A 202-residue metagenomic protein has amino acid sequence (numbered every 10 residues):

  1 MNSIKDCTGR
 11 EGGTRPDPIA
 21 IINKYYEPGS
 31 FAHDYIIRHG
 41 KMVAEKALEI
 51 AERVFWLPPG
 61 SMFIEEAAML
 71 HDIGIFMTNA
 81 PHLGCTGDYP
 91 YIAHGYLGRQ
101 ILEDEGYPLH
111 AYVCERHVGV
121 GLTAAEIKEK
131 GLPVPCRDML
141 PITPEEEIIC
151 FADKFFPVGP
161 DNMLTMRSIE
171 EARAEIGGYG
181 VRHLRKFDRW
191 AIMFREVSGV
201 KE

Functional and structural regions predicted by a protein language model:
M1-Y91: Acidic/His-rich, divalent-metal-binding segments that scaffold phosphate/diphosphate chemistry
N23, A44, L48, G98-E103 (+1 more regions): Amphipathic alpha-helical segments within well-ordered protein domains
K41, P108, I192-R195: Generic structural signal for well-ordered, non-transmembrane alpha-helical segments in soluble/cytosolic regions
K46-E49, K154, M193: Alpha-helical scaffold segments in carbohydrate-active enzymes
W56-I169: Divalent metal-dependent catalytic cores for phosphoryl transfer on phosphate-bearing substrates
I169-E175: A short, gly/pro- and small-residue-rich
E175-E202: Charged phosphate-binding loop/patch that engages nucleotide di/tri-phosphates or the phosphate backbone of nucleic
